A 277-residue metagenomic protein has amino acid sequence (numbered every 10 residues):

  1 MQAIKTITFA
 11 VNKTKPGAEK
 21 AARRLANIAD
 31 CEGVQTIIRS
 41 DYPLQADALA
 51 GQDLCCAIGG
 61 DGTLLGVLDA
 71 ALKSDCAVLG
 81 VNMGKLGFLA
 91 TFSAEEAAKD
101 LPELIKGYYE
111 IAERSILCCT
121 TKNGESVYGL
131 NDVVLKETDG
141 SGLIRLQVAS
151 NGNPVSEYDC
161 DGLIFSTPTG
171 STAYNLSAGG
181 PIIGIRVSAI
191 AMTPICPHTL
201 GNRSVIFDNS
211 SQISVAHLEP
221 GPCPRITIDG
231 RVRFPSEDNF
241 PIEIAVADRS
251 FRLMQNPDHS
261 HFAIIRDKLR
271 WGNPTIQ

Functional and structural regions predicted by a protein language model:
M1-L54, I58, G66, E95-E110 (+1 more regions): ATP/NTP phosphate-donor binding region
N12, C56, G60, N82 (+2 more regions): A residue-level signal for conserved active-site and pocket-lining positions in enzyme catalytic cores
Q52, E113-L117, G129-N131, G142-L146 (+6 more regions): A generic structural signal for short beta-strands and their flanking turns/coil linkers
G60-T63, L86, T169-S171: Short glycine-rich anion-binding loops that position phosphate/pyrophosphate groups of nucleotides and phosphorylated
D75-A77: Proline-centered loop/turn at the N-terminus of a beta-strand
L86-D161: Catalytic core of DAGKc-family lipid kinases
L135, G140, N151-P154, R203-Q277: ATP/nucleoside-binding phosphotransfer catalytic cores, i.e., glycine-rich phosphate-binding loops
E157-C160, I164-G201: Gly/Ser/Thr-rich active-site loops/lids in small-molecule metabolic enzymes that frequently grip phosphoryl groups
